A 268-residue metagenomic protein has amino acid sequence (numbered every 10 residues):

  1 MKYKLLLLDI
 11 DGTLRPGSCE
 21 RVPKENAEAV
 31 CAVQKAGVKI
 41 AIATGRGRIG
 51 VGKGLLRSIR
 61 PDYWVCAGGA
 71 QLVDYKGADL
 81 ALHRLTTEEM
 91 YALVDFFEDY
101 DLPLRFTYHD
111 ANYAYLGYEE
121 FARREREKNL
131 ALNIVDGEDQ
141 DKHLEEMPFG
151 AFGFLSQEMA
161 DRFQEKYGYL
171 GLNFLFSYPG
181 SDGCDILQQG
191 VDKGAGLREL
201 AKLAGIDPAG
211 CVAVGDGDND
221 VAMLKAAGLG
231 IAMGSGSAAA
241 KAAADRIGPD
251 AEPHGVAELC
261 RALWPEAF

Functional and structural regions predicted by a protein language model:
M1-L5, P23, C184-F268: Mg2+-dependent phosphoryl-transfer enzymes with acidic/Ser/Thr/Gly-rich catalytic loops
K24-F121: Active-site phosphate-binding/coordination module
Q34-K35, E98, G168, K225 (+1 more regions): Anion (oxyanion) recognition and catalysis
G37-A41, P61-D62, F149-A151, A209-G210 (+1 more regions): Short active-site oxyanion
K39, P103, N173, L229-G230 (+1 more regions): Residue-level detector of anion-binding/catalytic polar loops
S58-R60, A67-G68, L170-G171, A226-A227 (+1 more regions): Short, structured coil segments at secondary-structure junctions
Y100-P103, T107-V214, D218-D220, A226: Conserved acidic, metal-coordinating active-site core of Asp-based, Mg2+-dependent phosphoryl-transfer enzymes
